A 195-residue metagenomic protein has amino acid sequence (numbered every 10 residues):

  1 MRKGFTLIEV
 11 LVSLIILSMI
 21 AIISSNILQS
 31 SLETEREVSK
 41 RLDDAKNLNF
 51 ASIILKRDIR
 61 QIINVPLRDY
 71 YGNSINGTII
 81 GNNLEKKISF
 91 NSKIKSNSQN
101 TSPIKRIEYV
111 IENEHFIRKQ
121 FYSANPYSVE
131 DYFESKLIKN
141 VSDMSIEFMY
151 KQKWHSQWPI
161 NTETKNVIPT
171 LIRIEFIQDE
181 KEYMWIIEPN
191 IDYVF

Functional and structural regions predicted by a protein language model:
M1-L28: N-terminal single-pass transmembrane signal-anchor helix
M1-L7, E35, S39-R41, D179 (+1 more regions): Short, Lys/Arg-enriched, disordered terminal segments
E33-N125: Extracytoplasmic beta-strand-rich oligomerization domains located immediately C-terminal to a leader/signal peptide
V65, S135-F148: Structured surface patches comprising rigid loops and adjacent beta-strands/short helices at the edges of well-ordered
P103, D131, I168-T170: Residues that act as N-cap/strand-start positions at coil-to-secondary-structure junctions
I104-R106, Y132-E134, K181-M184: Short, mixed charged/polar active-site loops that provide acid/base catalysis or chelate metal/phosphate cofactors
Y122-K136: Short aromatic-glycine motifs in intrinsically disordered, low-complexity regions
S142-F195: Short linear sequence signals and composition-biased patches located at protein termini or domain-edge surfaces
